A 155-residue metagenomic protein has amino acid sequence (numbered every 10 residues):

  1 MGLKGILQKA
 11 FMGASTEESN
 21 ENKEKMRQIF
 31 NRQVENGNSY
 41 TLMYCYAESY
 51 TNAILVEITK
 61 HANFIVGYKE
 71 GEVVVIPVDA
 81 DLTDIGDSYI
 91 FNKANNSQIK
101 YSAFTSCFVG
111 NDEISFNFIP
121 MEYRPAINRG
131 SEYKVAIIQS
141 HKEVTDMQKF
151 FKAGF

Functional and structural regions predicted by a protein language model:
M1-G5, V78, T145: Coil-to-alpha-helix initiation sites in intrinsically disordered, low-complexity, charged segments
G2-V66: Anionic N-terminal interaction surfaces
S15-N22, G71, A136-Q139, E143: Non-membrane alpha-helical secondary structure
E35, C45, S49-T51, A94-N96 (+4 more regions): Short linear sequence elements within intrinsically disordered, low-complexity coil regions
A47, G71, G86, K142-T145: Intrinsic disorder/low-complexity signal
A53-S115, G130-A136, F155: Phosphoinositide-binding peripheral membrane targeting modules
S115-T145: Canonical phosphoinositide-binding patch of PH/PH-like domains
K149-G154: Alpha-helical oligomerization segments
